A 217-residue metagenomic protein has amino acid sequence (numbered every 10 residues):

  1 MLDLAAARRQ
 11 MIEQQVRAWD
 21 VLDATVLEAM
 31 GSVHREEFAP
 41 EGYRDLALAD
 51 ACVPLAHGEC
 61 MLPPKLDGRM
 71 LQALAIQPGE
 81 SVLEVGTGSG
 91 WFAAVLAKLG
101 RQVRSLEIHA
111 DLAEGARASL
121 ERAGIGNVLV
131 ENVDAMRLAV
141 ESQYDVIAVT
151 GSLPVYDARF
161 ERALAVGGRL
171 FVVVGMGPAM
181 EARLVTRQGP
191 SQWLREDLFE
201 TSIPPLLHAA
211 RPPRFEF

Functional and structural regions predicted by a protein language model:
M1-L83, W91-V95, L99, L112-R122 (+1 more regions): Class I SAM-dependent transferase core
A75-L194: Conserved nucleotide-cofactor-binding alpha/beta core module
P212-R214: A charged, well-structured terminal subsegment
F217: Catalytic, metal-anchored helix/loop core of enzyme active sites in primary metabolism
